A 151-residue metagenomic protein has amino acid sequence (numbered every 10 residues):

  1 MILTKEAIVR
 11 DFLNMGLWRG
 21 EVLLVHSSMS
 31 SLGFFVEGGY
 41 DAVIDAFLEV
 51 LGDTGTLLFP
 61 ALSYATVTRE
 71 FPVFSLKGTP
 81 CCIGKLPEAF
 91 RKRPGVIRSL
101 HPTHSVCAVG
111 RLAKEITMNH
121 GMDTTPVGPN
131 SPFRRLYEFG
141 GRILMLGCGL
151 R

Functional and structural regions predicted by a protein language model:
M1-A7: N- or domain-start disorder-to-order transition segments that initiate the globular core
T4, G38-Y40, T124-G128: Short, glycine/acidic-rich beta->alpha junctions
K5, Y40-I44, I83: Amphipathic alpha-helical segments in well-structured domains
I8-L24, M29-L32, P102, G140-M145: N-terminal/domain-start segments enriched in small and hydrophobic, helix-friendly residues, covering either
I8-R10, V43-I44, G128-P132: Short alpha-helical segments and helix-capping/turn motifs at coil-helix boundaries
N14-E21, E49-T56, K92-I97, L136-R142: Secondary-structure boundary elements
G16-F71: N-terminal active-site beta-alpha-beta segment that forms phosphate/nucleotide-binding and substrate-recognition loops
V67-R151: Internal, conserved structured core segments that host functional sites
